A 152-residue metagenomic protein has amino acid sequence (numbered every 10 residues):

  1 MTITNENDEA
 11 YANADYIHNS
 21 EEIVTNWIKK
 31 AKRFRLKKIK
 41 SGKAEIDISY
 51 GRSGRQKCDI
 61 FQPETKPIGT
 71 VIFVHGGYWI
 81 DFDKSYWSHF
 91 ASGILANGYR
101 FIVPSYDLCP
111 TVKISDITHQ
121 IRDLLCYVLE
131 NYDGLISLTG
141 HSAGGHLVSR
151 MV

Functional and structural regions predicted by a protein language model:
M1-I23: Generic N-terminal low-complexity/basic-hydrophobic segments
D15-T65: N-terminal cap/lid segment of alpha/beta-hydrolase-fold proteins
E64-G93: Short, surface-exposed "cap/lid" segments of acyl-processing enzymes
F82-A91, I102-L135: Catalytic nucleophile-loop/oxyanion-hole region of alpha/beta-hydrolase and closely related hydrolase-like folds
I94, M151: Aromatic pocket-lining residues of Rossmann-like dinucleotide-binding sites
H141-R150: Glycine-rich nucleophile elbow surrounding the catalytic serine of serine-hydrolase chemistry
